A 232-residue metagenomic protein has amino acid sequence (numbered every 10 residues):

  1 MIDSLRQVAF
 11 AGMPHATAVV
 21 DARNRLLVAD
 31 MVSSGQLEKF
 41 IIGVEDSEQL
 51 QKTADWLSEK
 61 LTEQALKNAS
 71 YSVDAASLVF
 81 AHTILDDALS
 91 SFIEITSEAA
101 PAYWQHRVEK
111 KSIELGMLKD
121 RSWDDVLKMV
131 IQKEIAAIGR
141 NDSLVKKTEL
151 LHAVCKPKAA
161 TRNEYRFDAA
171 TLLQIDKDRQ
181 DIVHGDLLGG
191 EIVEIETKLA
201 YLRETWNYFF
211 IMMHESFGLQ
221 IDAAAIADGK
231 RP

Functional and structural regions predicted by a protein language model:
M1-I41: Hydrophobic, proline/glycine-rich low-complexity stretches
M1-R6, G35, E164-P232: Polyanionic, low-complexity intrinsically disordered segments
G12, L26, S33-G35, V44 (+4 more regions): Short, flexible helical or helix-coil boundary motifs
M13, D30-V32, V154, D186 (+1 more regions): Enrichment for repetitive, rod-forming helical segments
P14, V32-G35, E48, W56 (+2 more regions): Alpha-helix boundary/N-cap detector
H15, A22, A29, A81-F92 (+4 more regions): Amphipathic alpha-helices that form helix-helix packing interfaces
V20-R23, L27, A99-A100, T197 (+2 more regions): Residue-level detector of alpha-helical recognition elements and their boundaries
I41-L173: Helix-loop junctions and short alpha-helical segments
